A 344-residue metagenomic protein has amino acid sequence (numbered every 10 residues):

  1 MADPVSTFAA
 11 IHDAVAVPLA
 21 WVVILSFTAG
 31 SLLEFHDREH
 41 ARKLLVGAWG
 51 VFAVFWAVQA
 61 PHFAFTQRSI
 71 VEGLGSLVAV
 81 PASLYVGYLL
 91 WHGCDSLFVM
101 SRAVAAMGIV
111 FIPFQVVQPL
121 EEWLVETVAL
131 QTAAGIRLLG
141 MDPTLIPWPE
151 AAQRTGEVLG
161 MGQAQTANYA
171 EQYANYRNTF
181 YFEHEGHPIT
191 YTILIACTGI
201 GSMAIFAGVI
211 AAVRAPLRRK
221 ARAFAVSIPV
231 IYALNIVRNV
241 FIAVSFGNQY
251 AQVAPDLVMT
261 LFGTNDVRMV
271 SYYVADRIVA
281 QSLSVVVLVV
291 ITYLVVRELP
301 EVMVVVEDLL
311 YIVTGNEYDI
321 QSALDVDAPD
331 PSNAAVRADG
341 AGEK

Functional and structural regions predicted by a protein language model:
M1-K344: Hydrophobic N-terminal alpha-helices or hydrophobic patches in metabolic proteins across all domains of life
